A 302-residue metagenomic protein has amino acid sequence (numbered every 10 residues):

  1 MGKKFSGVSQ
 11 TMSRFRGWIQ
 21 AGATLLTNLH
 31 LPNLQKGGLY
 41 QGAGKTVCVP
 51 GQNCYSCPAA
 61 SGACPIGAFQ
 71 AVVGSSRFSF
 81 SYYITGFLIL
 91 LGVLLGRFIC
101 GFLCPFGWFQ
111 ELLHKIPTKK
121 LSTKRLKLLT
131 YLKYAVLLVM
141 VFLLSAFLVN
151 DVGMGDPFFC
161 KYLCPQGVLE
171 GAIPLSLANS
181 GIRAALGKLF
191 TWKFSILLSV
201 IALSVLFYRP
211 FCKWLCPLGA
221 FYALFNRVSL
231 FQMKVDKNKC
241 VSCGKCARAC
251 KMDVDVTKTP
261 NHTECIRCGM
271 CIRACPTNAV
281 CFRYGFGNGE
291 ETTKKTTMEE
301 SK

Functional and structural regions predicted by a protein language model:
M1-T257, T263-K302: Non-ligating segments of multi-cofactor redox enzymes
